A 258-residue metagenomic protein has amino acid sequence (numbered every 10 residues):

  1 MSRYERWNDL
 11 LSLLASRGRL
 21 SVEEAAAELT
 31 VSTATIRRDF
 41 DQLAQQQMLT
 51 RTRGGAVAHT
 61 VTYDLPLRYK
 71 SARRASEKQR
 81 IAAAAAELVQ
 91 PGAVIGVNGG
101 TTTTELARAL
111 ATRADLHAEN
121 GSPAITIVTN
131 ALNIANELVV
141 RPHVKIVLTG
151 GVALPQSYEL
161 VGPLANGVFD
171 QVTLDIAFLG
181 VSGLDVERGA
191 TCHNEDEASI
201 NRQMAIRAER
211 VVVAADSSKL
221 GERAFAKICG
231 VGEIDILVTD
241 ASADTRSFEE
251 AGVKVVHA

Functional and structural regions predicted by a protein language model:
S2-A25, T30-T33, Q45, E77 (+2 more regions): Conserved phosphate- and dinucleotide-binding cores of soluble alpha/beta proteins, encompassing both enzyme active
S2-W7, L11-E23, A27-G99, A107-I127 (+1 more regions): HTH-adjacent hinge/linker in prokaryotic transcriptional regulators
T60-V61, L106, V168, V186: Residues at secondary-structure transition points
G100-T101, S217: Active-site metal-binding loops of divalent metal-dependent hydrolases
T102-D115, R188-S199: Short Gly/Thr/Asp-enriched flexible loops that form oxyanion-binding sites at enzyme active sites
